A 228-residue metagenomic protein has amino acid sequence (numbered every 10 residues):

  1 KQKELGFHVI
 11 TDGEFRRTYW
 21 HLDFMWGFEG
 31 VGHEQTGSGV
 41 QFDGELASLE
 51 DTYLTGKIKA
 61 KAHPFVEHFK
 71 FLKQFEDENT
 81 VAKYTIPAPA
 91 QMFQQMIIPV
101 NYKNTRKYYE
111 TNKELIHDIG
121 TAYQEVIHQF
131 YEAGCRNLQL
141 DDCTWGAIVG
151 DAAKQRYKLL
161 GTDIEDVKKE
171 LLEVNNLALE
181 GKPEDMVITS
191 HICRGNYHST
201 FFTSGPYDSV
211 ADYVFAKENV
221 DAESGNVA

Functional and structural regions predicted by a protein language model:
K1-A228: Domain-level signal for soluble alpha/beta catalytic cores
